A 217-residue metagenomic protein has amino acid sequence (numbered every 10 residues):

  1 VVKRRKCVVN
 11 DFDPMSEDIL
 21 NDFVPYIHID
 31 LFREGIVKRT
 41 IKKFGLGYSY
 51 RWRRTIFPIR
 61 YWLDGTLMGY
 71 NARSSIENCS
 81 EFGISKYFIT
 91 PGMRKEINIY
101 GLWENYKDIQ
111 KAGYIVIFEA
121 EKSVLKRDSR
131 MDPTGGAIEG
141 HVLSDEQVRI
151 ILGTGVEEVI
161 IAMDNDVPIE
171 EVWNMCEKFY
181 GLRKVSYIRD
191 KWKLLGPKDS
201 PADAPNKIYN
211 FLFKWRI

Functional and structural regions predicted by a protein language model:
V1-Y61, I109: TOPRIM metal-binding catalytic domain and adjacent DNA-binding surface shared by DnaG-type primases
V24, H28, L67, P205-N206: Alpha-helix initiation and N-capping motif
L31, G65, I161: A residue-level signal for conserved active-site and pocket-lining positions in enzyme catalytic cores
Y50-R54, S80-E81, L195-P201: Short, solvent-exposed polar/charged micro-motifs at secondary-structure junctions
R53-G155: Phosphate-handling DNA/RNA-contact segment within nucleic-acid enzymes
A112-G113, V124-I217: TOPRIM fold recognition
